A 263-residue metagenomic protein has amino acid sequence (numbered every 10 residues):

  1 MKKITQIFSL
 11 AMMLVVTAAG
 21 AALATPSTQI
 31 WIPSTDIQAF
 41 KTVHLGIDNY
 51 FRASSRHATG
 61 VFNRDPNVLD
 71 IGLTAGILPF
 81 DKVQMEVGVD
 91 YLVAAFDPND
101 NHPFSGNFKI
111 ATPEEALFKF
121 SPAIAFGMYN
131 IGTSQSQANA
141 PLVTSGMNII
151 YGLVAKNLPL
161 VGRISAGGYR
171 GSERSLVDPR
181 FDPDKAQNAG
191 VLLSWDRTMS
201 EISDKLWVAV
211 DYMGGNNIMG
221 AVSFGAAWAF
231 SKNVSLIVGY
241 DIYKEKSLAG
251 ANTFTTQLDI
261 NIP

Functional and structural regions predicted by a protein language model:
M1-Q29, P263: Cleavable N-terminal export/targeting peptides
L23-I150, A155-L160, S172, S194-L206 (+5 more regions): Transmembrane beta-barrel domains of Gram-negative outer membranes and organellar outer membranes
S165-G215: A mid-sequence, solvent-exposed acidic-amphipathic segment
D182-K185, A229, T255-Q257: Flexible, surface-exposed loop regions and adjacent strand-edge segments of Gram-negative outer-membrane beta-barrel
M213-M219, S231-N233, Y243-E245: Short Gly/Pro-enriched loop/turn and capping motifs at secondary-structure junctions
